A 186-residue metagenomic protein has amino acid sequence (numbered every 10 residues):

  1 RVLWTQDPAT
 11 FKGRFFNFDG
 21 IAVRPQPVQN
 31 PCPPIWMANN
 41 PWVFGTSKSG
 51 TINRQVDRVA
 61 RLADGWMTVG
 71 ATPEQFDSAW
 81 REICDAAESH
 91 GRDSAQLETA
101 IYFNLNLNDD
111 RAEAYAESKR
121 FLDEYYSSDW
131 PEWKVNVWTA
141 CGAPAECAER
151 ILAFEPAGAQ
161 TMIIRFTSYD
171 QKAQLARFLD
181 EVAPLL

Functional and structural regions predicted by a protein language model:
R1-L186: Active-site-adjacent structural elements that line small-molecule/cofactor binding pockets in enzymes
